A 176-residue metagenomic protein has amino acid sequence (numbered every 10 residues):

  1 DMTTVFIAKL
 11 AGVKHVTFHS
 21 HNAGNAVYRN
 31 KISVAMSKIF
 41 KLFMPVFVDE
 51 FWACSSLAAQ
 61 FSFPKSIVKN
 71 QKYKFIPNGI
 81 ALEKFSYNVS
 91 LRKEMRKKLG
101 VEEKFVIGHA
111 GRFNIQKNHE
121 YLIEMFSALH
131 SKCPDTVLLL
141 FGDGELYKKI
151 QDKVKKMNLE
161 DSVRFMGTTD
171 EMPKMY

Functional and structural regions predicted by a protein language model:
D1-Y176: Membrane-interface segments of envelope glycosyltransferases acting on lipid-linked substrates or membrane lipids
